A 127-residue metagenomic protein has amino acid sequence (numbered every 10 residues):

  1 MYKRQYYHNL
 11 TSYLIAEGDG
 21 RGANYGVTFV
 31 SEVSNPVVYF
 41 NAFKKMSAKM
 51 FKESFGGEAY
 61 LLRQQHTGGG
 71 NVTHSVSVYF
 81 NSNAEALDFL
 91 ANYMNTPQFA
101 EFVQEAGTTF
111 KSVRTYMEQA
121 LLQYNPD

Functional and structural regions predicted by a protein language model:
K3-F99, G107-D127: Short S/T/G/P-rich N-terminal loop/turn motif that feeds into the first structured element of a domain
